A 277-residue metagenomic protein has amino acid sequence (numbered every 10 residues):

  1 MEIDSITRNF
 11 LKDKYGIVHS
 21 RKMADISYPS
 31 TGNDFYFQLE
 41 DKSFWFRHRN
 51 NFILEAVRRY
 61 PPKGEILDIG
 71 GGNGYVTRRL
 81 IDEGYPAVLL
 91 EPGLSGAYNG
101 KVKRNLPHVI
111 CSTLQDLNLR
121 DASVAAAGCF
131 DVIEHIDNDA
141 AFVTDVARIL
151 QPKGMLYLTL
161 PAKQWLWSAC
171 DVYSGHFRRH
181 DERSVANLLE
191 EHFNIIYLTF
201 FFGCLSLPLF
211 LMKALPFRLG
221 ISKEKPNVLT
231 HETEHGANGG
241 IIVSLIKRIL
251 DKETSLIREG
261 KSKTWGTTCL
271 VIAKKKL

Functional and structural regions predicted by a protein language model:
M1-A122, A126-F130, A140-V143, H235-S244 (+4 more regions): Conserved N-terminal segment of class I S-adenosyl-L-methionine
F37-L39, L156-L188, M212: Short, glycine-/aromatic-enriched active-site segment of Class I SAM-dependent methyltransferases
P61, D82, D137, Q151 (+2 more regions): Short conserved AdoMet
F130-I133, T159: Residues lining the SAM
I136-A140, L160: A structural helix-start
A140-M155: A short glycine-rich, Lys/Arg-flanked "PGG" loop and its adjoining helix->strand segment in the class I
F193-C204: Conserved S-adenosyl-L-methionine
P208-R248: C-terminal helical/coil "lid" or tail adjacent to the Rossmann-like core of SAM-dependent
